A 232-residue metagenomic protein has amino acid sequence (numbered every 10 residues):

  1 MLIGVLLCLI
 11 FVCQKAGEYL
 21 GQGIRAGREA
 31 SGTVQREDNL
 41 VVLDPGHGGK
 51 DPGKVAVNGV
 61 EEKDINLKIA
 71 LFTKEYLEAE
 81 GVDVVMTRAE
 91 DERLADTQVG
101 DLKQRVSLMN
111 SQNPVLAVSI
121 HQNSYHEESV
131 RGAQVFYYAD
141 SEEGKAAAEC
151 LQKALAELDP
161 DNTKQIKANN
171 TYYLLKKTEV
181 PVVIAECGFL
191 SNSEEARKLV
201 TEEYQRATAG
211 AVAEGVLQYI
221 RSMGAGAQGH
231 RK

Functional and structural regions predicted by a protein language model:
M1-K15: Hydrophobic membrane-insertion alpha-helices, especially the h-region of bacterial N-terminal signal peptides
L20-V41, H47-E149: Catalytic-core regions of hydrolytic enzymes
D44-P45, C187: Hydrophobic/aromatic residues positioned on beta-strands within the core alpha/beta folds
K50-V55, R93-L94, D159-Q165, E186-C187: Peptidoglycan cell-wall recognition and remodeling modules
L71-V82, N110-P114, Q152-P160, Y204 (+2 more regions): Sec-exported extracytoplasmic/periplasmic mature domains
V82-A89, S119-H121, D161-A168, M223-G229: Surface-exposed patches in mature extracellular/periplasmic domains of secreted proteins
Q112, H126, A168-K232: Active-site-adjacent mobile loop/cap segments within catalytic or ligand-binding domains
G144-I166: Active-site-adjacent substrate-binding region of metalloamidase/peptidase-like peptide-processing proteins
